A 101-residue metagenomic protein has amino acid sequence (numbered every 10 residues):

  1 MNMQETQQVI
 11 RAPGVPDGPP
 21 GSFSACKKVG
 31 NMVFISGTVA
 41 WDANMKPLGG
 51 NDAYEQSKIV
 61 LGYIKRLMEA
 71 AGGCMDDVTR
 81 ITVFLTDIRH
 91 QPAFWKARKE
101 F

Functional and structural regions predicted by a protein language model:
M1-R80, L85-F101: N-terminal presequence-like segments and the immediate start of the first folded domain
